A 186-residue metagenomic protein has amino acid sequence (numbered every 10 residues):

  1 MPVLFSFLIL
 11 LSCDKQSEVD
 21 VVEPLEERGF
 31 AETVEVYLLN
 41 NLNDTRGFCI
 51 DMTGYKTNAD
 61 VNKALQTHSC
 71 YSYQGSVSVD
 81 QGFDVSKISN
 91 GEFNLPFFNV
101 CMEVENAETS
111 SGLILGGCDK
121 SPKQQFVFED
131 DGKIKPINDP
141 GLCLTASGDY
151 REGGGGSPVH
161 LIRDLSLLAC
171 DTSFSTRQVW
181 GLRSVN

Functional and structural regions predicted by a protein language model:
M1-S6: Sec-dependent signal peptide recognition, specifically the positively charged N-region followed immediately by
L8, D44, A64-L65, P96 (+3 more regions): Disulfide-bonded cysteine motifs in exported proteins
L10-S12: C-terminal motif of bacterial Sec signal peptides marking the signal peptidase cleavage site
D14-Q16: Bacterial signal peptide processing site
E18-V61, G75-E108, Q124-E152, F174-N186: Extracellular glycan-recognition/adhesion modules and their associated mucin-like linkers
D60-G75, S111-K120, D171: Surface-exposed turn/loop modules enriched in turn-prone residues
E152-G154, L161-C170: Low-complexity, intrinsically disordered Gly/Pro/Thr-rich segments
